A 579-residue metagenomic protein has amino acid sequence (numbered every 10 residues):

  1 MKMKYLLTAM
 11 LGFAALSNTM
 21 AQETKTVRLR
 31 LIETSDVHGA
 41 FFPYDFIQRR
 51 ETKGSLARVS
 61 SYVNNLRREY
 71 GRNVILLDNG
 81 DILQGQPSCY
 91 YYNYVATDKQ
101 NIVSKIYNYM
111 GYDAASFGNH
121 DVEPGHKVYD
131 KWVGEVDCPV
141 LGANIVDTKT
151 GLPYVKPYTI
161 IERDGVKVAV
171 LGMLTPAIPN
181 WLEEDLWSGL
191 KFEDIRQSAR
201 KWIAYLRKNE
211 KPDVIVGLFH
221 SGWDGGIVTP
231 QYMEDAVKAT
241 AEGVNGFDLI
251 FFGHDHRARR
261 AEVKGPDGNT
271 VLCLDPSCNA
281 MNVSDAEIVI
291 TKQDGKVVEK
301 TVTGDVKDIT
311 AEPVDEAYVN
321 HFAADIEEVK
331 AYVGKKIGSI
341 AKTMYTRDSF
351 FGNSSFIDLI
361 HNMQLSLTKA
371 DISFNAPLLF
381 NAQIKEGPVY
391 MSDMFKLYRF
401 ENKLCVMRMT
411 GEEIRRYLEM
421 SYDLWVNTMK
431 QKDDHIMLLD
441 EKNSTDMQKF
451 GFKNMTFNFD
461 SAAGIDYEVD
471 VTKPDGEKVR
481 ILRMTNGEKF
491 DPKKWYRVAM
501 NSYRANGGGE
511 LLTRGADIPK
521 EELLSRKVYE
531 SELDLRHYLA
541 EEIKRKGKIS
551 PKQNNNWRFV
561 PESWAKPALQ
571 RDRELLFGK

Functional and structural regions predicted by a protein language model:
M1-K25: Bacterial Sec-dependent N-terminal signal peptides
M3, L16, L76, G246 (+1 more regions): Intrinsically disordered, low-complexity peptide-like regions
Q22-T310, F351-M363, S373, Y529-E530: Acidic, metal/ion-coordinating pockets
T24-R30, T34, G39-R49, K53-R68 (+5 more regions): Catalytic centers of hydrolytic enzymes
